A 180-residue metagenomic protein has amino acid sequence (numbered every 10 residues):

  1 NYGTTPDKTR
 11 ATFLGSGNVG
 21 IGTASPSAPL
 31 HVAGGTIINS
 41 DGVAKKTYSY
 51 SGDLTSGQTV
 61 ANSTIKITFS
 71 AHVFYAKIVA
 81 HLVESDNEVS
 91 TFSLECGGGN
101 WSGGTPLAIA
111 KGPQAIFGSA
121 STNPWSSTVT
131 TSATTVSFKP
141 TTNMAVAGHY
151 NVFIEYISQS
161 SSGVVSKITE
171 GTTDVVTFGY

Functional and structural regions predicted by a protein language model:
N1-T9, G15-G20: Right-handed beta-helix
Y2-P6, A44-Y75, H81-S93, N100-T135 (+2 more regions): Surface-exposed ligand/attachment interfaces on beta-rich extracellular proteins
F13-S40: Short sequence segments immediately N-terminal to proteolytic processing junctions that release a mature
L14-N18, G97-W101, S158: A short, sequence-level motif marking secondary-structure junctions
V146-I154: Edge beta-strands of jelly-roll/beta-sandwich modules across compartments, strongly enriched in secreted/luminal
I154-Y156, K167: A structural signal for short, hydrophobic beta-strand segments that form beta-sheets in beta-rich/all-beta domains
Y156-S162: C-terminal edge strands of extracellular/lumenal beta-sandwich accessory domains
